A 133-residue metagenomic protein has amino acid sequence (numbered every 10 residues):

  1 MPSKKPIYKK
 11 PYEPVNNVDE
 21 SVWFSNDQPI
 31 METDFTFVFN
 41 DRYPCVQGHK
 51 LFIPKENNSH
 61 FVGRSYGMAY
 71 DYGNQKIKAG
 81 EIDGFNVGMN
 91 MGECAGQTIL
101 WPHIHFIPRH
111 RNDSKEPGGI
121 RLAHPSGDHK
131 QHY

Functional and structural regions predicted by a protein language model:
M1-Y133: HIT superfamily nucleotide-processing domains
